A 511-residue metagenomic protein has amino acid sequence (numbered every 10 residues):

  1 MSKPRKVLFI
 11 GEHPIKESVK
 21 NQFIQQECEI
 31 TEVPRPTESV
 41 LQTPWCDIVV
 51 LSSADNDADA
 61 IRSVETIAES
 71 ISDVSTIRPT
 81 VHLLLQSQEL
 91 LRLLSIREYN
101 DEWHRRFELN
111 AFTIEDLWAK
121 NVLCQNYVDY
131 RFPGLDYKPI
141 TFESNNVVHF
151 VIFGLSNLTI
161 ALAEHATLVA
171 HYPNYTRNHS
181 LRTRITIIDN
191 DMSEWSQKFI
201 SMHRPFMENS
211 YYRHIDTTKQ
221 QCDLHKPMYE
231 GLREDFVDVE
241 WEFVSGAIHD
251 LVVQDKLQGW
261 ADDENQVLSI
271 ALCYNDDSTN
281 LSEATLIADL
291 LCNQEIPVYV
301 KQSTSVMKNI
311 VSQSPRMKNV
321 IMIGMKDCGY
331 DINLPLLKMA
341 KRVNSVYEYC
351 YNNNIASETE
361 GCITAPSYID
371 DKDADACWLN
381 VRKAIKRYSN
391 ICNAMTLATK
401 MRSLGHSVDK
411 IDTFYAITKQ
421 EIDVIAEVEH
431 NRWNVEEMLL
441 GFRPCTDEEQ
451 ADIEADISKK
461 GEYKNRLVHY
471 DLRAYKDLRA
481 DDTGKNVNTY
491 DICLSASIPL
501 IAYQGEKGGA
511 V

Functional and structural regions predicted by a protein language model:
M1-R432, E436-A451, A474-I498, A502-Q504 (+1 more regions): Cytosolic regulatory regions of ion transport systems
C445, A455-K460, N465-H469: Intrinsically disordered terminal tails
